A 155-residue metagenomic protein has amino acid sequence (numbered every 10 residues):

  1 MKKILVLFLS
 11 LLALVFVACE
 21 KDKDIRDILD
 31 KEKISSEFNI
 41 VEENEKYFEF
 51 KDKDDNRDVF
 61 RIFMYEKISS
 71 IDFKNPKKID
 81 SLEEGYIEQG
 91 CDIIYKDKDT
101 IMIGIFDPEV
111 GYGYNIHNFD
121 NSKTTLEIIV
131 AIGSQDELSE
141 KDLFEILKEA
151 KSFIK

Functional and structural regions predicted by a protein language model:
M1-I4: Positively charged n-region of N-terminal signal peptides that target proteins for export
L11-L12: Repetitive helical segments and hydrophobic/amphipathic motifs
V15-A18: C-terminal motif of bacterial Sec signal peptides marking the signal peptidase cleavage site
E20-D22: Bacterial signal peptide processing site
I25-D27, E32-E109: Short, solvent-exposed recognition patches
I87-K155: A short, solvent-exposed beta-edge/loop patch
